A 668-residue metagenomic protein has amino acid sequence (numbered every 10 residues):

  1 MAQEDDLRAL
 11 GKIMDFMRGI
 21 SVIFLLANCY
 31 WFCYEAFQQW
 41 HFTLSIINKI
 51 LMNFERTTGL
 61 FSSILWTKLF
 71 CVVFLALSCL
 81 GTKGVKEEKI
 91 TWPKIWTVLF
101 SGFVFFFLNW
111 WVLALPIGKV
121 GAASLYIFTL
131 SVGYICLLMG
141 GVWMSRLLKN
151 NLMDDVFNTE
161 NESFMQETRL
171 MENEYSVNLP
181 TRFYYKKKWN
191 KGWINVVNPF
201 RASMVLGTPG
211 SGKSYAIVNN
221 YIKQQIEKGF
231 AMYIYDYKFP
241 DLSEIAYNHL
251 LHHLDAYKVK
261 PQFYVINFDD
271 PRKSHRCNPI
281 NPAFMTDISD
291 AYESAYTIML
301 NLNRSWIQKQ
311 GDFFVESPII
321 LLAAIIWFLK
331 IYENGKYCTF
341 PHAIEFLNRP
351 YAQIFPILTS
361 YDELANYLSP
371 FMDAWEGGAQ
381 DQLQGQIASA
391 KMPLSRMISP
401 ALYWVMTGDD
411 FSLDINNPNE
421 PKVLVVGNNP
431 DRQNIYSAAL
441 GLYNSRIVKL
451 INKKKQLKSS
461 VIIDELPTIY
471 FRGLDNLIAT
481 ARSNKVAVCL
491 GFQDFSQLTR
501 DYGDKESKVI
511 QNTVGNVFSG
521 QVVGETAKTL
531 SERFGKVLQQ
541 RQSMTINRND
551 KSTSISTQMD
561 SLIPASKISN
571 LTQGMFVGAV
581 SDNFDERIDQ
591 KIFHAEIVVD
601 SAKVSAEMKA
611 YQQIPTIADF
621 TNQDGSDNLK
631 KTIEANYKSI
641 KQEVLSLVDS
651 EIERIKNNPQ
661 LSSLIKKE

Functional and structural regions predicted by a protein language model:
M1-S211, Y215, N220, N547-R548 (+1 more regions): Basic- and hydrophobic-enriched, low-structure N-terminal and domain-boundary segments that flank ATP-binding catalytic
D15, Y235-D236, G520: Active-site-adjacent beta-strand anchor residues
A76-S78, T82, G441, S445 (+2 more regions): Hydrophobic alpha-helical segments involved in membrane association or supramolecular assembly
K149-M153, F157, I194-V486, Y502 (+3 more regions): P-loop NTPase motor domains
S176-N178, V425, M575-A579, I592-H594: Ordered hydrophobic segments in well-structured contexts
F183-W189, N303-F313, R541-Q558: Low-complexity, polar-biased intrinsically disordered regions enriched in Pro/Ser/Thr/Gly
I478-T480, N484-S581: Conserved ATP-driven motor cores of ASCE-family P-loop NTPases powering translocation/secretion/packaging/pilus
